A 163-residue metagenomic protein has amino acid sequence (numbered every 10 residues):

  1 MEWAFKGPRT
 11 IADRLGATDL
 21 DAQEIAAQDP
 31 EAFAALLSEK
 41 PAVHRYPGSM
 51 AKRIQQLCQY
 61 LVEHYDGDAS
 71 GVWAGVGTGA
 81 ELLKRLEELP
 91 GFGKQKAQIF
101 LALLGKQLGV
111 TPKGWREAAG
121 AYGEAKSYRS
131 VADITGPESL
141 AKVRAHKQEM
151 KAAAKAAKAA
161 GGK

Functional and structural regions predicted by a protein language model:
M1-G7, L61-G67, G109-T111: Short helix-capping/linker segments at secondary-structure and domain boundaries
E2, Q28, H64, F92-Q95: Residue-level signal for short amphipathic helical patches enriched in basic/charged and nearby hydrophobic residues
W3, D19, H44, K94 (+1 more regions): Residue-level detector of short coil/turn "hinge" positions at structural boundaries
W3-G7, M50-R53, K96, F100: Residue-level detector of well-ordered alpha-helical segments, enriched for hydrophobic/aromatic packing positions
G7-D13: Short Gly/aromatic-enriched secondary-structure transition segments
G16-E87: Alpha-helical ds-nucleic-acid-binding substructure associated with the helix-hairpin-helix region of base-excision DNA
G79-E87, K94-K163: C-terminal accessory module of base-excision DNA glycosylases/AP lyases that mediates lesion recognition and DNA
